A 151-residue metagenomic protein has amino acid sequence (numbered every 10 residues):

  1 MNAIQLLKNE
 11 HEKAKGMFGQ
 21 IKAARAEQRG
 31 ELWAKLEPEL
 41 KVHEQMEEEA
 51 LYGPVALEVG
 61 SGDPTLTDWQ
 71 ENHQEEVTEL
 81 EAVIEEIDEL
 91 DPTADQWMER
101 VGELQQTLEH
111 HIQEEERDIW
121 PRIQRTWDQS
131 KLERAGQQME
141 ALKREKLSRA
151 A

Functional and structural regions predicted by a protein language model:
M1-A151: Small-residue-biased structural context
